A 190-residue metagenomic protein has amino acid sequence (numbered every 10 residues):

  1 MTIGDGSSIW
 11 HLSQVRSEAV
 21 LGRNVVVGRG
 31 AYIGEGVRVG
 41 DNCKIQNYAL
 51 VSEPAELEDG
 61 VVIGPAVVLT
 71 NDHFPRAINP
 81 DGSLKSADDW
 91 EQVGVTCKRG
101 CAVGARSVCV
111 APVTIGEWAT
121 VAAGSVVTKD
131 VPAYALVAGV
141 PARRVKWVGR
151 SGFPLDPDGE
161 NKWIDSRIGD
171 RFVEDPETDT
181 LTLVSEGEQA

Functional and structural regions predicted by a protein language model:
M1-P80, L84-A138, R143-R144: Structural signal for interior beta-strand "rungs" in well-ordered beta-sheet cores of soluble enzyme domains
I78, Q189-A190: N-terminal targeting/docking segments
W147, P157-N161, V173-T178: Short Cys/His-rich "knuckle" micro-motifs
G149, D165-I168: Short cysteine-rich clusters marking metal-coordination/redox-active sites
G152-P154, R171: Cys/His-rich metal-chelating microdomains
R171-Q189: Short metal-binding segments enriched for Cys and/or His
